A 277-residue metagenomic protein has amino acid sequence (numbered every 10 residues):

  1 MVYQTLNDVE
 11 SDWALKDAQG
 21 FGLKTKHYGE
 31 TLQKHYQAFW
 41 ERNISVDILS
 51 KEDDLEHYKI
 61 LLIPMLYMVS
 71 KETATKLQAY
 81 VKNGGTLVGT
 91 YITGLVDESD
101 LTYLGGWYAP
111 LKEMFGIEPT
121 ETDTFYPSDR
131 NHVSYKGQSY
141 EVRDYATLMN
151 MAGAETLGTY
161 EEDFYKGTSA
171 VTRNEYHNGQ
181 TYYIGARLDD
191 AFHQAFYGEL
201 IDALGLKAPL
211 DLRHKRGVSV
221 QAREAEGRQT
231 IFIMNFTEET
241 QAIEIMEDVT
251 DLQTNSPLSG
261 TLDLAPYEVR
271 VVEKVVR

Functional and structural regions predicted by a protein language model:
M1-R277: Carbohydrate-binding surfaces of carbohydrate-active enzymes
